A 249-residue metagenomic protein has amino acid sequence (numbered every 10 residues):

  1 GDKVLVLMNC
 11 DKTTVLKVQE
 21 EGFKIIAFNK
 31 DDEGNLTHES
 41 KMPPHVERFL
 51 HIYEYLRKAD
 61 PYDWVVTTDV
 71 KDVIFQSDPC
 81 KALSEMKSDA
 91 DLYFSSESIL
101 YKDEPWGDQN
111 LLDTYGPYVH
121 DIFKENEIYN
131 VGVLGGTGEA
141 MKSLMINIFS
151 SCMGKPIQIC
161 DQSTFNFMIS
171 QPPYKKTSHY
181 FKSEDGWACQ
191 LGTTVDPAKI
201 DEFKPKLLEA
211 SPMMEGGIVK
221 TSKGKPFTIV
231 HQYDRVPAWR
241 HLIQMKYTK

Functional and structural regions predicted by a protein language model:
D2-N9, F28-K30: Short beta-strand/loop segment that forms part of the nucleotide-sugar
D11-F23, D108-L112, I243-K246: Short, aromatic/basic amphipathic alpha-helical patches
K12-D63: Active-site-proximal specificity loops/subdomain of glycosyltransferases
Q19, A27, P61, S88 (+1 more regions): Juxtamembrane luminal stem/stalk of type II transmembrane Golgi/ER carbohydrate-processing enzymes
D31-S40, Y101-K102, D185-G192, P237-A238: A short acidic, often aromatic-flanked loop/helix-cap motif at beta-alpha or helix-coil junctions that lines enzyme
F49-G107, G135, K142: GT-A fold catalytic core of metal-dependent nucleotide-sugar glycosyltransferases, centered on the diacidic
Q109-E125: Short, flexible, basic/aromatic active-site loop/helix in glycosyltransferases
F123-L242: Catalytic core and acceptor-binding pocket of nucleotide-sugar-dependent glycosyltransferases
